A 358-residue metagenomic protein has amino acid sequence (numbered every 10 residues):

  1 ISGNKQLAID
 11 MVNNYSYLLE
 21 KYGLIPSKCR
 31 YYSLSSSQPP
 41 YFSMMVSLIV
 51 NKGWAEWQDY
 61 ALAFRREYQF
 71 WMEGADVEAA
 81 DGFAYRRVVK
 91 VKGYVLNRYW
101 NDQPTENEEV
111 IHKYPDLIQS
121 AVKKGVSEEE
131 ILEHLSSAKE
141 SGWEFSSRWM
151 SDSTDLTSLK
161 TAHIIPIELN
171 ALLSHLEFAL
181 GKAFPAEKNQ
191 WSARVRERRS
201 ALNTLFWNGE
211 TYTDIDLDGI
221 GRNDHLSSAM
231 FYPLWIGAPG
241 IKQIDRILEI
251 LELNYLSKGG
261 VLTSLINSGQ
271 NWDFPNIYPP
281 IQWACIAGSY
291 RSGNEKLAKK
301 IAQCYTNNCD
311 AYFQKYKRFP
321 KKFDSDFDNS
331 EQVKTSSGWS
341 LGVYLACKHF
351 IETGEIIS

Functional and structural regions predicted by a protein language model:
I1, A8-I9, S36-L48, P166-K182 (+3 more regions): Well-ordered alpha-helical segments within folded domains of soluble proteins
I1-V12, I49-R65, G181-E197, G237-I250 (+2 more regions): Structural helix-adjacent loops and short alpha-helical linkers that scaffold large soluble proteins
G3, R30-L34, A55-D59, T161-L172 (+6 more regions): Conserved aromatic-histidine-acidic binding/catalytic patches
D10-C29, D81-I165, R199-I277, D310-S358: Extended glycan-interaction surfaces of carbohydrate-active proteins
N14-L18, Y41, L48, A63-V77 (+5 more regions): Alpha-helical scaffold segments in carbohydrate-active enzymes
L19-Y60: Aromatic/His-enriched, Gly/Pro-containing loop or helix-boundary segments that lie immediately adjacent to catalytic
S35, Y68-G82, R87: Extracytoplasmic mature domains of secreted/periplasmic and thylakoid-lumen proteins
F145-E187, W191: Extended amphipathic secondary-structure runs
